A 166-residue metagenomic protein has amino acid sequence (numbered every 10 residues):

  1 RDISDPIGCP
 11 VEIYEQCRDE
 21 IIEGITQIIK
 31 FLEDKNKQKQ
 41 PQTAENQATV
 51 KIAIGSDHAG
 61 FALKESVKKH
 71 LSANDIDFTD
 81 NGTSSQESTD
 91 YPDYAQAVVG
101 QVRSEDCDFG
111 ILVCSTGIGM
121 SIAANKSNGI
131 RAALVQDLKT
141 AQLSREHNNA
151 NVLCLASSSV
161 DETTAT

Functional and structural regions predicted by a protein language model:
R1-N46, A95, V99, A133-V135: Short polar/charged helix/loop
G8, E12, Q16, H58 (+6 more regions): Residues at secondary-structure transition points
N46-A48, A53-G55, A59-A62, L138-T166: C-terminal binding/interaction regions
A53-A73, D77: Glycine-rich phosphate/diphosphate-binding loop of Rossmann-like nucleotide-binding domains
D77-S88: A short beta-strand-loop structural module common to alpha/beta enzyme folds
Y94-A133: Helix-adjacent hinge/juxtasegments
